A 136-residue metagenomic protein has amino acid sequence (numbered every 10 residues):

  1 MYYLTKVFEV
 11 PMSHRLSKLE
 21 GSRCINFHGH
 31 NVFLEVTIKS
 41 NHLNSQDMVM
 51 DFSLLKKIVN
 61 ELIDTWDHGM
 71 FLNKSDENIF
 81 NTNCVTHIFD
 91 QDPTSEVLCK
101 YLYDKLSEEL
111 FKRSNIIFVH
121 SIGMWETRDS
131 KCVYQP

Functional and structural regions predicted by a protein language model:
M1-P136: Charge-rich, low-complexity N-terminal segments
